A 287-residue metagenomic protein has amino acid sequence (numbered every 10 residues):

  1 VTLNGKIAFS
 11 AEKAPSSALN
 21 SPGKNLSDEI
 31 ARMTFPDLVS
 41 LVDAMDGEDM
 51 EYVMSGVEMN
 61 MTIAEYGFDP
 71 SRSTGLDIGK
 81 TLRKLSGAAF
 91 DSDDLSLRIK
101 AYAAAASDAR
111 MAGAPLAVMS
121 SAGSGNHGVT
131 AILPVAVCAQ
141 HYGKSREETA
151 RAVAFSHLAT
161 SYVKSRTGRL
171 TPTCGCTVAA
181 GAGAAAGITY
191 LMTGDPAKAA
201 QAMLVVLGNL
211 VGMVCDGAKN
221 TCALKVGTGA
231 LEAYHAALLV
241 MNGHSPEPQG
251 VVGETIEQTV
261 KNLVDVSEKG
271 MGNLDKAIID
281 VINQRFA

Functional and structural regions predicted by a protein language model:
V1-G113, V281-A287: Signature of multi-pass transmembrane helix bundles
R32, G47-M50, M54-V57, D93 (+7 more regions): Electropositive phosphate-/nucleotide-binding environments in soluble metabolic enzymes
N60, I99-S107, A152-T160, M203-V206: Short alpha-helical scaffolding segments that buttress acidic/His motifs in well-ordered protein cores
Y66-S73, A112, L116, S165 (+4 more regions): Intrinsically disordered or highly flexible coil/loop and linker segments, enriched in small and charged/polar residues
L116-L133, G175-A179: Conserved phosphate/anionic-ligand binding catalytic regions in large, soluble enzymes, centered on
G128-V135, A180-G187, L231-H235: Well-ordered alpha-helical segments within folded domains of soluble proteins
C138-R151, S161-T228, M241-G250: Hydrophobic alpha-helical bundle architecture
T228, A233, V240, S245-A287: C-terminal auxiliary extensions adjacent to catalytic cores
